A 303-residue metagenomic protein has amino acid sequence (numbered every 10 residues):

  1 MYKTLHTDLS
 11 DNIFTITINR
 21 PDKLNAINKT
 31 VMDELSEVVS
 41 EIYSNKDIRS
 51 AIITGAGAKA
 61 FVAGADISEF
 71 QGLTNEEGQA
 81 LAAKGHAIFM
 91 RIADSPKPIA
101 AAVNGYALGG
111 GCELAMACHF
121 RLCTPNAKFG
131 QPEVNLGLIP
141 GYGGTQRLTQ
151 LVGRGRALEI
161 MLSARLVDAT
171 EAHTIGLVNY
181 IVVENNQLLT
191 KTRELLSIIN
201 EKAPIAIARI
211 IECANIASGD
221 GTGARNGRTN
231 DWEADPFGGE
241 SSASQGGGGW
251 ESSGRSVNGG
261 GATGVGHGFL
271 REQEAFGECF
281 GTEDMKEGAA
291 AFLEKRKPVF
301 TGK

Functional and structural regions predicted by a protein language model:
M1-T54, M90, A290: Conserved CoA-thioester-binding segment of acyl-CoA-metabolizing enzymes
M1-Y2, A290-K303: Terminal low-complexity tails and localization/encapsulation signals of metabolic enzymes
L5, A93-I207, I211, T282 (+2 more regions): Crotonase-fold acyl-CoA enzyme core
I16, R20, L35, I53 (+6 more regions): Terminal peptide-recognition signature
T30, E34, K84, R91 (+4 more regions): Charged catalytic carboxylate motif
E37-S40, G55-R91, A107, G137 (+5 more regions): Glycine- (often His-adjacent) and acidic-residue-rich active-site loop that binds/positions the CoA thioester
L122-A127, V178-W232, P236-G238, S242 (+4 more regions): C-terminal long alpha-helix characteristic of the crotonase
